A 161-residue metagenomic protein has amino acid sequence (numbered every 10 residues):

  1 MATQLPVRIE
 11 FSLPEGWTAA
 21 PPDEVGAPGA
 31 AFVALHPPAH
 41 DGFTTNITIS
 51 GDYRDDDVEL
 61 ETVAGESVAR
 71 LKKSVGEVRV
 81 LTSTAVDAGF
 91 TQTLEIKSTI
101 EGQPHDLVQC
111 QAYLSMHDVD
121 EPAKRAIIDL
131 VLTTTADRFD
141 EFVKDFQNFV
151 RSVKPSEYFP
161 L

Functional and structural regions predicted by a protein language model:
M1-G65, A69: Secretory pathway targeting signatures of secreted, lumenal, and periplasmic proteins
E15-W17, A126-L161: Surface-exposed amphipathic alpha-helical segments
A19-P21, F32-A34, Y113-D118, Y158: Short regulatory "switch" loops immediately downstream of catalytic or recognition motifs within protein catalytic
A20, V58, E101-H105, F139-E141: Intrinsically disordered, low-complexity acidic/polar segments
G26-A27, A39-F43, E101-H105, D118-R125: Short, solvent-exposed loop/turn segments that connect beta-strands within catalytic domains and beta-strand-rich
F43-T48, F90-T93, K124-V131: Glycine-rich, often proline-containing surface loops adjacent to acidic residues and nearby aromatics that form
D52-R54, K97-E101, T133-T135, S156: Solvent-exposed residues in well-ordered beta-strands and their adjoining turns, especially edge/terminal strands
T62-E121, Q147, P160: Signature of long, low-cysteine stretches enriched in small and polar/charged residues
